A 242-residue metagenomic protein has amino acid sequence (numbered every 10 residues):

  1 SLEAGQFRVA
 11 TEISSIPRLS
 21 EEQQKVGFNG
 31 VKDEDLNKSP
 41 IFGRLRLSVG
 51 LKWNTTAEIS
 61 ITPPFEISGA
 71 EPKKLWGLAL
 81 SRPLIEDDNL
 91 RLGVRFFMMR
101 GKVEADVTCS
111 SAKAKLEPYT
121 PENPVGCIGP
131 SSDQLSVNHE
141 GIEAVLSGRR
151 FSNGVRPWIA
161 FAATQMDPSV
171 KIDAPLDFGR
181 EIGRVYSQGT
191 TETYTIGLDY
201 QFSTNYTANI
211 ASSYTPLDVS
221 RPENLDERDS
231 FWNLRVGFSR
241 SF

Functional and structural regions predicted by a protein language model:
S1-D87: Transmembrane beta-barrel domains of Gram-negative outer membranes and organellar outer membranes
E3-F7, K38-G43, E71-W76, S136-I142 (+2 more regions): Residues that define the transmembrane beta-barrel architecture of outer-membrane proteins
I13-L19, I61-I67, L84, F96-E104 (+4 more regions): Transmembrane beta-strands of outer-membrane beta-barrel pores
E21-V26, P64, S68-L75, A105-K113 (+3 more regions): Outer-membrane beta-barrel translocator domains and adjoining extracellular loop/strand segments of Gram-negative
S48-K52, S81-I85, S147-F151, S187 (+2 more regions): Structural signature of outer-membrane beta-barrel channels/translocons
W53-I59, D87-L92, G154-P157, F202-I210: Repeated loop/turn-to-beta-strand initiation elements of outer-membrane beta-barrel proteins
L80, D229-F242: Outer-membrane beta-barrel "beta-signal"
R91-E181, T190: Detector for outer-membrane/organellar transmembrane beta-barrel domains, recognizing the amphipathic beta-strand
